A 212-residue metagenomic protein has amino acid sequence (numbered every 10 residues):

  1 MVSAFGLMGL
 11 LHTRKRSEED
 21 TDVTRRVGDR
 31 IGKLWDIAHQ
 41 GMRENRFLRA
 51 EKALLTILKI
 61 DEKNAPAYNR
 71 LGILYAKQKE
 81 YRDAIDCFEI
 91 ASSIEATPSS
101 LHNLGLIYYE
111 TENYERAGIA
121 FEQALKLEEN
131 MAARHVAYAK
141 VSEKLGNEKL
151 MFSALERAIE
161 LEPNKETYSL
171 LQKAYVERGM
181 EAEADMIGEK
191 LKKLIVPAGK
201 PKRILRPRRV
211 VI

Functional and structural regions predicted by a protein language model:
M1-K33: Long, contiguous interaction/recruitment modules in multidomain scaffold/adaptor proteins
V23-D83, S93: Alpha-helical segment of the N-proximal tetratricopeptide repeat
R43, K77-Q78, E110-T111, K144 (+1 more regions): Register position in tetratricopeptide repeats
E62, E95-A96, E129, E162-P163 (+1 more regions): Short coil turns that delineate tetratricopeptide repeat
A67, S100-L101, R134, T167-Y168 (+1 more regions): TPR alpha-solenoid repeat register
